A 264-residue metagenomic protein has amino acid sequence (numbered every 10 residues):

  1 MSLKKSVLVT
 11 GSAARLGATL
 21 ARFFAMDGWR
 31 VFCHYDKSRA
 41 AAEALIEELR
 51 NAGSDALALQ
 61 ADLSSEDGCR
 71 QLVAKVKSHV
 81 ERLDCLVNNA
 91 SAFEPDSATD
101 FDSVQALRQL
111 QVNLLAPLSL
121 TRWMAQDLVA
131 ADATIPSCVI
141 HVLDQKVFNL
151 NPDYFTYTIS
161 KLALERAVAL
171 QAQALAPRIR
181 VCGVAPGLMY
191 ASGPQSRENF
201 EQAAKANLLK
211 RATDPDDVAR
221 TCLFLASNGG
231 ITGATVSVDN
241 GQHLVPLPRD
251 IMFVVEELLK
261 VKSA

Functional and structural regions predicted by a protein language model:
A13-R15: Conserved glycine-rich cofactor-binding loop
W29-A44: Conserved glycine-rich Rossmann-like NAD(P)H-binding loop of the short-chain dehydrogenase/reductase
R82, E165, L175-M189, I231-V238: Conserved Rossmann-fold SDR core element
A92, D132-A176, L188, Q242-L244: Catalytic loop of short-chain dehydrogenase/reductase
S97-L110, A203: Substrate-binding pocket helix/loop in short-chain dehydrogenase/reductase
N207-V218: A conserved structural motif in NAD(P)-dependent oxidoreductases
D216-V238, H243-L244: C-terminal substrate-recognition "lid" of short-chain dehydrogenase/reductases
